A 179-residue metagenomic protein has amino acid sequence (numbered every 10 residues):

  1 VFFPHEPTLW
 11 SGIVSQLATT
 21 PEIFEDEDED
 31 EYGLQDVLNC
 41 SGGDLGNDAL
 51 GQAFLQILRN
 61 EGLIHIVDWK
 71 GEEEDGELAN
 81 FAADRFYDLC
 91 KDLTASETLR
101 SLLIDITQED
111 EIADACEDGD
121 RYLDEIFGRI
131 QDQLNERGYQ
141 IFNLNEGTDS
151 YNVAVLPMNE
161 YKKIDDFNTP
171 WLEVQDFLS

Functional and structural regions predicted by a protein language model:
V1-S179: Contiguous interface-forming segments/domains that mediate binding rather than catalysis
